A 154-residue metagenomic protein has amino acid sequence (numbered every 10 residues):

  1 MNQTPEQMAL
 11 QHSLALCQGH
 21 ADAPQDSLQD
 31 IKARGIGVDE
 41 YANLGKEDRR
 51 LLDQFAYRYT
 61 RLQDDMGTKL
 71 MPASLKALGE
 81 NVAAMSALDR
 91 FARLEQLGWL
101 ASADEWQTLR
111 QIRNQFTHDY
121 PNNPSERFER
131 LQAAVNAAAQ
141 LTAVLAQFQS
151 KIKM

Functional and structural regions predicted by a protein language model:
M1-M154: Solvent-exposed interaction patches of small proteins and small membrane subunits
